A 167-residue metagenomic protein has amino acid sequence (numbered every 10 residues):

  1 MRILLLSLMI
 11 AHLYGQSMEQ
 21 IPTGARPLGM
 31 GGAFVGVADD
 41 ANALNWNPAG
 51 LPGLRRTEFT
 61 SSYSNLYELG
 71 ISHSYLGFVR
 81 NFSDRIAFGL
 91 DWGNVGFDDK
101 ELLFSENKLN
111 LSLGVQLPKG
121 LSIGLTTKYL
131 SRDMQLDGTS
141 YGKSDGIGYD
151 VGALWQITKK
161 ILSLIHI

Functional and structural regions predicted by a protein language model:
M1, G15-Q16: Absolute protein N-terminus
I3-H12: Sec-dependent N-terminal signal peptides
Q16-H166: Subset of outer-membrane beta-barrel
